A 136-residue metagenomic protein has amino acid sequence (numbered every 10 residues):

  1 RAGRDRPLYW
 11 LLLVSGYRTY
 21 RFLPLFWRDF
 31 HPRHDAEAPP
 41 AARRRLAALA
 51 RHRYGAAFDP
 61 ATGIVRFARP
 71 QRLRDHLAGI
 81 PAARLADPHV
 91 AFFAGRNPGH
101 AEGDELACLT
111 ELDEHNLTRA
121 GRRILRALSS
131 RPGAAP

Functional and structural regions predicted by a protein language model:
G3-P136: Terminal substrate-recognition subdomain of acyl/acetyltransferases
